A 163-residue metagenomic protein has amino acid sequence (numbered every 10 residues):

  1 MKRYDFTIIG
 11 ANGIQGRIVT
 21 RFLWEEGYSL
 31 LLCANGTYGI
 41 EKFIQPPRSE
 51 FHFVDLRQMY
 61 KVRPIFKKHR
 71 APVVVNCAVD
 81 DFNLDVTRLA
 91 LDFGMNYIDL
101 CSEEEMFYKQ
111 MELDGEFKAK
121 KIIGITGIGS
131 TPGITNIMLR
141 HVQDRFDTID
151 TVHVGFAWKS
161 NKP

Functional and structural regions predicted by a protein language model:
D5-E26: N-terminal Rossmann NAD(P)H-binding glycine-rich loop of SDR-like oxidoreductase domains
G13, G36-G39, E104: Helix N-cap at the beta1-alpha1 junction of Rossmann-like dinucleotide-binding domains, i.e., the first residues
Y28-I40: Conserved glycine-rich Rossmann-like NAD(P)H-binding loop of the short-chain dehydrogenase/reductase
P47, K68-V73, F93: Short acidic/histidine-rich motifs immediately flanking catalytic phosphotransfer sites in two-component signaling
F53-A71, A78, F82: Conserved Rossmann-fold cofactor-binding substructure of NAD(P)-dependent oxidoreductases
V79, L89-Y108: ADP-ribose/adenylate-binding Rossmann-like module
L100-G124: Rossmann-fold NAD(P)-binding glycine/threonine-rich loop
T131, T135, R140-P163: Conserved anion/nucleotide-ligand pocket segment
